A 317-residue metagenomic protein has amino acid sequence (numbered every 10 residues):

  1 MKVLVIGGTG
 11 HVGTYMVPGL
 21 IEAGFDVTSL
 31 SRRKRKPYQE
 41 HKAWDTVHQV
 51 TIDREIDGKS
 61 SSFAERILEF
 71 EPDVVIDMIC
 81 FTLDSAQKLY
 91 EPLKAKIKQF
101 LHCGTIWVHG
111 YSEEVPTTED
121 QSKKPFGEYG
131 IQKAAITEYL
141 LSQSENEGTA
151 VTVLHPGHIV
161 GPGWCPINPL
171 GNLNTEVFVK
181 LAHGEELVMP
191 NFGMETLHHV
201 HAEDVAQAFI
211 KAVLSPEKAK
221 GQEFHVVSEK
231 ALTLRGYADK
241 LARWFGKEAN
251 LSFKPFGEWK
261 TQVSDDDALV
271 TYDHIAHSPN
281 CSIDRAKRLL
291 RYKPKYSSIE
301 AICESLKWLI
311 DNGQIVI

Functional and structural regions predicted by a protein language model:
V3-A23: N-terminal Rossmann NAD(P)H-binding glycine-rich loop of SDR-like oxidoreductase domains
H41-A95, H102, V108-H109: NAD(P)H-binding glycine-rich loop region in Rossmannoid oxidoreductase-like domains and their noncatalytic homologs
T105-G130, S142-E147, W164: Active-site "gating" loop of Rossmann-like NAD(P)-dependent oxidoreductase/epimerase domains
E138-N168: Conserved beta-loop-beta element that borders a ligand/cofactor-binding pocket
F178-V188, E195-A231, D239: Alpha-helical substrate-binding/gating segment
A202, K260-Y292: Conserved C-terminal active-site "lid" loop/helix of NAD(P)H-dependent oxidoreductases that clamps the redox cofactor
K211-V270, L306, V316: Mid/C-terminal beta-alpha module of Rossmann-like enzyme folds, strongest in SDR-family dehydrogenases/epimerases
S297-I317: Amphipathic terminal alpha-helices
